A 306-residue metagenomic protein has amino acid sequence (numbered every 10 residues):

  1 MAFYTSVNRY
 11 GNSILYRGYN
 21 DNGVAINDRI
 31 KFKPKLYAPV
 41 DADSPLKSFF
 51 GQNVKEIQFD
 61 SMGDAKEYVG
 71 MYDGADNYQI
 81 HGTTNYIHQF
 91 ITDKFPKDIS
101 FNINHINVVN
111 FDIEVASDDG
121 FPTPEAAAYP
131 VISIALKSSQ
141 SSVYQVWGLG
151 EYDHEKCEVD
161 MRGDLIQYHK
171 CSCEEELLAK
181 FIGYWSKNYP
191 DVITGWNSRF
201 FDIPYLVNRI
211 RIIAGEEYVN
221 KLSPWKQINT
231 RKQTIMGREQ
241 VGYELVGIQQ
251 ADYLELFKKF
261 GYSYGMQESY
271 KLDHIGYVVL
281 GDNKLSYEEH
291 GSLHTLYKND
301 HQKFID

Functional and structural regions predicted by a protein language model:
M1-D306: The two-metal-ion catalytic cores of nucleic-acid processing enzymes
